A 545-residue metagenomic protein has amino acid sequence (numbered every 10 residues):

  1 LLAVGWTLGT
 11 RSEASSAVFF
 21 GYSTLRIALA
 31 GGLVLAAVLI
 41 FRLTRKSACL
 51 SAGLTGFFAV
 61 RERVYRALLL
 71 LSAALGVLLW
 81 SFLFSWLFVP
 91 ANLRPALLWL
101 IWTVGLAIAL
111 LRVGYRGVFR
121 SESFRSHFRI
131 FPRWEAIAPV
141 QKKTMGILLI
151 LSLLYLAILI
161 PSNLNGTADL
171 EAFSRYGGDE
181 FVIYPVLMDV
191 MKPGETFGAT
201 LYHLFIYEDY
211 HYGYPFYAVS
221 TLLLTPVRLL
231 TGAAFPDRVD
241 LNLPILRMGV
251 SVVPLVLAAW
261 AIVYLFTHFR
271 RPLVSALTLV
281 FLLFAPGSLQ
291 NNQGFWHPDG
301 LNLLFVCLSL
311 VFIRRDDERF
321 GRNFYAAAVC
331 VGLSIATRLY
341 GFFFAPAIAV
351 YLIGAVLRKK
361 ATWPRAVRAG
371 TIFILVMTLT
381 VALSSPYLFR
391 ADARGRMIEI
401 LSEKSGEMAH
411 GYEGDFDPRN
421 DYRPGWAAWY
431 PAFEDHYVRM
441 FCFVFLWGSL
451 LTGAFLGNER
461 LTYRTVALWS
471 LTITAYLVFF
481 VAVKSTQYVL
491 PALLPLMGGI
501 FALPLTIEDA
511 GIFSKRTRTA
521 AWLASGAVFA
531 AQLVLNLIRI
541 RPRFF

Functional and structural regions predicted by a protein language model:
L1-L2, V64-W80, I147-S152, A276-L283 (+5 more regions): Transmembrane alpha-helix segments characteristic of polytopic inner-membrane glycan-assembly/cell-envelope
L39, L301-E318, A327-V331, P495-G499: Specific aromatic-rich, kink-prone transmembrane helix
L69-L75, L149, V329, V350 (+2 more regions): Signature aromatic-anchored transmembrane alpha helix within multi-pass, membrane-resident enzymes that catalyze glycan
R129-I130, F312-R322, V331, F343-L379 (+4 more regions): Perimembrane helix-loop-helix junctions
S162-D169, Y176-H211, P215, T225-A233 (+1 more regions): Extracytosolic helix-loop segments that constitute the early lumenal/periplasmic catalytic or substrate-binding loops
V256-L265, E434-Y463, I473, I500-L503: Hydrophobic, aromatic-rich transmembrane alpha-helices and their immediate juxtamembrane boundary segments
N291-L301, S485-T486: Short acidic/glycine- and proline-prone juxtamembrane loop motifs at membrane-interface regions of multi-pass membrane
R368-E413, A531-R543: Membrane-lumen/periplasm interface segments of specific transmembrane helices in polyprenyl phosphate-linked
